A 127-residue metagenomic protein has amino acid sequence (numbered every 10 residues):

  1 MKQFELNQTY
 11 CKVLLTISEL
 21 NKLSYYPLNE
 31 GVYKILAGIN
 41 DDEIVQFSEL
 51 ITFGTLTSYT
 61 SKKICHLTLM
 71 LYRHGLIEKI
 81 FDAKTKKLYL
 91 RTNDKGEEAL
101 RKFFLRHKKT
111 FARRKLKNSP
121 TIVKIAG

Functional and structural regions predicted by a protein language model:
M1-G127: Accessory DNA-binding and partner-docking regions appended to nucleic-acid-acting proteins, especially the terminal
